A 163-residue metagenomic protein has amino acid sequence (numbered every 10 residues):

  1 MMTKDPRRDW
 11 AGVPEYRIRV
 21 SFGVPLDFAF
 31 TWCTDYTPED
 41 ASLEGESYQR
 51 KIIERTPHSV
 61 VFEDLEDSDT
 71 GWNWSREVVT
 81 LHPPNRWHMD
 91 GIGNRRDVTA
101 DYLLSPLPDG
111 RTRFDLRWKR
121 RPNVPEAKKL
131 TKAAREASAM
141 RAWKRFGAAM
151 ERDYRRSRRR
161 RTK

Functional and structural regions predicted by a protein language model:
M1-P57: Hydrophobic ligand-binding cavity/cleft-lining segments
M2-T3, W32-C33, S59-F62, H82-H88: Short Pro/Gly-enriched beta-strand edge/turn motifs at strand-loop
D9-G12, T37-G45, L65-W72, M89-R95: Short, solvent-exposed secondary-structure boundary motifs
V13-S21, S47, S59, W74 (+3 more regions): Intrinsic-disorder/low-complexity, polar/charged segments enriched in Ser/Thr/Lys/Arg/Asp/Glu/Gln
A29-C33, E39, F62, M89 (+2 more regions): Hydrophobic pocket/interface hotspot
D35-E39, H82, R145, A149 (+1 more regions): Conserved short hydrophobic interaction patches
D67-R113, K119-R121: Hydrophobic-ligand binding "helix-grip"
K119-K163: A conserved amphipathic terminal alpha-helix motif
